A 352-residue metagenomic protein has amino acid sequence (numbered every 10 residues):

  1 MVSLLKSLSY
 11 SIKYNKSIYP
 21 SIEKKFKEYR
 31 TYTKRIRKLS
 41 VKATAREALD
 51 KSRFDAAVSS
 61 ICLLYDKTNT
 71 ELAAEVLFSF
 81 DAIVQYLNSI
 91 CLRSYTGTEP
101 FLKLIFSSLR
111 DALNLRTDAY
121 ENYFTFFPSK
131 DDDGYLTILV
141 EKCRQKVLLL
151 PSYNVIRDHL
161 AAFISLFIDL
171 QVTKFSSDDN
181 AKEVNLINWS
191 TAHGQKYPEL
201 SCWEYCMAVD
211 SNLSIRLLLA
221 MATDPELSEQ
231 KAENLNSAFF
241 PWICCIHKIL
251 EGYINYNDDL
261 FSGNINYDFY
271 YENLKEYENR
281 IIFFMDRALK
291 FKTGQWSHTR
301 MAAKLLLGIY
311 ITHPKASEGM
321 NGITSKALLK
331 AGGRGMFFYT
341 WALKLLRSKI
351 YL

Functional and structural regions predicted by a protein language model:
M1-S11: Extreme N-terminal leader/anchor segments
Y19-S60, A73-A74, I105-Y253, N257 (+1 more regions): All-alpha helical catalytic cores of prenyl diphosphate-utilizing isoprenoid enzymes
L63-L64: Internal amphipathic alpha-helical repeat/solenoid segments
T68-L72, I90-G97: Alpha-helix boundary/capping segments in eukaryotic regulatory proteins
F80-S94, H247-D258: Acidic (Asp/Glu-rich) catalytic motifs at the cytosolic membrane interface
T98-R110, N266-Y267: Post-HEXXH active-site segment of zinc metalloproteases
K231-L306: Active-site/pore-lining binding-face segments in mid-to-C-terminal subdomains
G308-L352: Acidic, carboxylate-rich catalytic segments that either coordinate divalent cations
